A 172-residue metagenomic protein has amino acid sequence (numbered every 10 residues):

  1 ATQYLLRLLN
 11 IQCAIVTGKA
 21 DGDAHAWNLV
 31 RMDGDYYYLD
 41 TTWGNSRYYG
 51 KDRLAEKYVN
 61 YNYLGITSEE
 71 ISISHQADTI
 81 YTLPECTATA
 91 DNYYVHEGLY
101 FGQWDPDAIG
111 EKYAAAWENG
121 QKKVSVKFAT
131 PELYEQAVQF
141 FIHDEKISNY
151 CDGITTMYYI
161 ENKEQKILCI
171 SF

Functional and structural regions predicted by a protein language model:
T2-I66: Hydrophobic/aromatic-rich core segments of domains that either
G65-F172: N-terminal accessory/pre-domain segments preceding catalytic cores
